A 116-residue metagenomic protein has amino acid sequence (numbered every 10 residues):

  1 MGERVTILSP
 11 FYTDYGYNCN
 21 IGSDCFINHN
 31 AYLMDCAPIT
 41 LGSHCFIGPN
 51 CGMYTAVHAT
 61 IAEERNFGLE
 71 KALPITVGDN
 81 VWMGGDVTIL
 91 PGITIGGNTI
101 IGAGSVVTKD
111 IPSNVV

Functional and structural regions predicted by a protein language model:
M1-R4: Terminal amphipathic alpha-helical/low-complexity segments used for targeting or macromolecular assembly
S9-I95: Flexible, glycine/small-residue-enriched loop-and-beta-strand segment within the central core of proteins
G84, L90, G102, V107-T108: Short hydrophobic beta-strand segments in globular cytosolic domains
S113-V116: Conserved beta-strand-loop-alpha-helix hinge in the C-terminal portion of ABC ATPase nucleotide-binding domains
